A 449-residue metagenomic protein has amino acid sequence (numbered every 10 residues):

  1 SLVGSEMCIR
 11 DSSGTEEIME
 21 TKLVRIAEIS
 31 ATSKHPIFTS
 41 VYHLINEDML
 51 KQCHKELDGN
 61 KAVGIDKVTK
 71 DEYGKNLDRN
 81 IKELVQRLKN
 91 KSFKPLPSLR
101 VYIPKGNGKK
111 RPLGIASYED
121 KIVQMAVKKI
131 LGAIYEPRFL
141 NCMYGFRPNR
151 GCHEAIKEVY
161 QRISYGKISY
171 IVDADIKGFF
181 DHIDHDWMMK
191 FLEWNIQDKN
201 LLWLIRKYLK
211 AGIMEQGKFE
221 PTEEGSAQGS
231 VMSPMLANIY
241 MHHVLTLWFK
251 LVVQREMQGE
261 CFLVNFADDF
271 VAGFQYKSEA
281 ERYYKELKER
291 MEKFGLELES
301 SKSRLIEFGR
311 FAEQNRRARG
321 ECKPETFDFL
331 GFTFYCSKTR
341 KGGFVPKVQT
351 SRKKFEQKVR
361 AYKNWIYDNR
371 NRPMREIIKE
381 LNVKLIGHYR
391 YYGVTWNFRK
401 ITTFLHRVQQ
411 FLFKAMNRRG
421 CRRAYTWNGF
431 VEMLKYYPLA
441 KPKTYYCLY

Functional and structural regions predicted by a protein language model:
L2-I9: Short, small-residue-biased leader/transition segments that mark boundaries at the very start of proteins
S12-A62, D66-T69, K129-C142: Charged boundary/loop elements
I45-K51, P97-L99, G106, L209-A211 (+1 more regions): Core structural elements
K51-N60, I65-K105, K110: Phosphate/adenylate-binding "loop-and-lid" substructures adjacent to NTP/NAD/dNTP-binding pockets in NTP-dependent
R87-Y102, G106, R138-F308: Conserved polymerase palm-domain catalytic core
M143, P221-S226, P346-K347, K363-I377 (+2 more regions): Short, solvent-exposed helix-loop connector elements
K210, L298-P373: A conserved non-catalytic segment of reverse transcriptases and RNA-directed RNA polymerases corresponding to the late
F398-Y449: A terminal-accessory region detector
